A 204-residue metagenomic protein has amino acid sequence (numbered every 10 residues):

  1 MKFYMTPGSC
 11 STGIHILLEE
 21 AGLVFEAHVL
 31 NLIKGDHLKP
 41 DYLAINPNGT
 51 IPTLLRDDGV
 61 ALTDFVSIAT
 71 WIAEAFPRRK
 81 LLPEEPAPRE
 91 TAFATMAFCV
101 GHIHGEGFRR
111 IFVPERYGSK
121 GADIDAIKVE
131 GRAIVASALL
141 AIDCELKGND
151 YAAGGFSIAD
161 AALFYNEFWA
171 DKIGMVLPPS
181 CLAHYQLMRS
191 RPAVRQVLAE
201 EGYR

Functional and structural regions predicted by a protein language model:
M1-A126: GST-like domain detector, emphasizing the conserved glutathione-binding G-site in the N-terminal thioredoxin-like
L32-I33, Y185, Y203: Positions that flank functional sites
N48, A75, G148-N149, R191: Structured helix-beta-strand junction loops
A73, N166-E167, L198: Active-site-flanking alpha-helical
C99-S190: GST-like fold's C-terminal all-alpha helical module
V197-R204: Terminal-tail/helix-coil boundary detector
